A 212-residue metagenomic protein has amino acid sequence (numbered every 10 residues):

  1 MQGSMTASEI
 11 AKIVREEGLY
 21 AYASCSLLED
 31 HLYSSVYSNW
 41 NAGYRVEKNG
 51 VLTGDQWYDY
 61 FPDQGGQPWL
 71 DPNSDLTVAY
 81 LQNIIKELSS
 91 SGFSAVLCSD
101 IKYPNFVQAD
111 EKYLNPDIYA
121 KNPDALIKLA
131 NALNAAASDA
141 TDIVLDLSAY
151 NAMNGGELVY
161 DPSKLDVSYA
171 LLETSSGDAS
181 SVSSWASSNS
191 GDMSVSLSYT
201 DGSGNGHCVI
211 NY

Functional and structural regions predicted by a protein language model:
M1-S4: Aromatic-lined carbohydrate-binding/catalytic grooves of carbohydrate-active enzymes
A7-A11, I85-K86, P123-N134, A179-S187: Generic structural signal for well-ordered alpha-helices, preferentially at hydrophobic/aromatic core positions
E9-L27, I85: Substrate-binding cleft of carbohydrate-active enzyme catalytic domains
Y20-E29, L97-D100, A120-L158, L171-E173 (+1 more regions): Aromatic-lined carbohydrate-recognition surfaces of secreted/lumenal glycan-active proteins
L28-K86: Active-site-adjacent "subsite" loops/lids of carbohydrate-active enzymes
W69-N73, T77-D110: Active-site groove signature of glycoside hydrolases
D110-D124: Glycine-rich tight-turn/loop motif centered on a GG-T
V167-Y212: Substrate-binding cleft of secreted/luminal carbohydrate-active enzymes
